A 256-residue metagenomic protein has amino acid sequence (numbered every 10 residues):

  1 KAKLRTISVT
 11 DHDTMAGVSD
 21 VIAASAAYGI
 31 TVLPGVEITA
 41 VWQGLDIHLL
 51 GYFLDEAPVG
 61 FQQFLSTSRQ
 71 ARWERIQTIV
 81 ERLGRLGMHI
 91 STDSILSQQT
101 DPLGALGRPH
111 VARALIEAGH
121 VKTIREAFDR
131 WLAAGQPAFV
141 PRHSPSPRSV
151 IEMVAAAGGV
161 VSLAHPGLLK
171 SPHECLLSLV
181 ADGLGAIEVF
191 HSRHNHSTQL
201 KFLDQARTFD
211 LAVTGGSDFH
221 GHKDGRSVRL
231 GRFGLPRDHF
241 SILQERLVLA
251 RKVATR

Functional and structural regions predicted by a protein language model:
K1-L45, R130-A133, P145, S149-D224: An N-terminally biased module of ancient metal coordination in phosphate/nucleic-acid-related enzymes
H12-R85, H89-Q99, A105-L106, H110: Mid-domain alpha/beta scaffold segments of enzyme catalytic cores
V41-S68, W73, S94, R113 (+2 more regions): Active-site gating loops and adjacent loop-to-helix segments of metal-dependent hydrolytic enzymes
S66-R69, R85-I95, P141-G159, A186 (+2 more regions): A short, terminal or domain-edge coil/loop segment
L86, A118, F190: Change "in soluble alpha/beta enzymes" to "in soluble alpha/beta proteins
D101-A164: Conserved acidic, metal-coordinating active-site core of Asp-based, Mg2+-dependent phosphoryl-transfer enzymes
